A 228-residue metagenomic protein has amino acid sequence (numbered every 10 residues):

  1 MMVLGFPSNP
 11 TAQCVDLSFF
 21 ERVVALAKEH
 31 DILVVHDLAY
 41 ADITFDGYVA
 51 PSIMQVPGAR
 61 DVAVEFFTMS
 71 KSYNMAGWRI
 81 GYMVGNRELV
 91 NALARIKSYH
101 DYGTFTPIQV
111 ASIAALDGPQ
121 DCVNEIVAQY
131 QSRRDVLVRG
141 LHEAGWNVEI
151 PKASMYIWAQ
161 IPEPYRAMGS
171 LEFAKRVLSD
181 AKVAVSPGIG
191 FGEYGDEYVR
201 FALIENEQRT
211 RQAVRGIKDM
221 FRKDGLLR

Functional and structural regions predicted by a protein language model:
M1-R228: PLP-dependent class I/II
